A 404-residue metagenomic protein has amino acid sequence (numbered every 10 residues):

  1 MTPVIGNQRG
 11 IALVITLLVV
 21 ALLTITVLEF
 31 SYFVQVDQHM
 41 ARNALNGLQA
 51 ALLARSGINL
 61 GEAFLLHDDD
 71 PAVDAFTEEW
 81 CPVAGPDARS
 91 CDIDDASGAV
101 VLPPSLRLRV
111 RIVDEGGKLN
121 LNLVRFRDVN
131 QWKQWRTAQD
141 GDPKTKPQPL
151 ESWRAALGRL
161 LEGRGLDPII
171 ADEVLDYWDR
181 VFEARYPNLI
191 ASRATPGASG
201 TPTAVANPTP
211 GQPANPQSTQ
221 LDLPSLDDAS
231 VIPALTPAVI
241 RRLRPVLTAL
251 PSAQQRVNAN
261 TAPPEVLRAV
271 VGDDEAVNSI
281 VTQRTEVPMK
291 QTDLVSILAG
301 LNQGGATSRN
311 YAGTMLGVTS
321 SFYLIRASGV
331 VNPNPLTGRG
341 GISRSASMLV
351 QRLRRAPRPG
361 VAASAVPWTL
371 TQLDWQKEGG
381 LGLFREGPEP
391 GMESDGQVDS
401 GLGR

Functional and structural regions predicted by a protein language model:
T2-R404: Compositionally biased linear targeting/interaction segments
